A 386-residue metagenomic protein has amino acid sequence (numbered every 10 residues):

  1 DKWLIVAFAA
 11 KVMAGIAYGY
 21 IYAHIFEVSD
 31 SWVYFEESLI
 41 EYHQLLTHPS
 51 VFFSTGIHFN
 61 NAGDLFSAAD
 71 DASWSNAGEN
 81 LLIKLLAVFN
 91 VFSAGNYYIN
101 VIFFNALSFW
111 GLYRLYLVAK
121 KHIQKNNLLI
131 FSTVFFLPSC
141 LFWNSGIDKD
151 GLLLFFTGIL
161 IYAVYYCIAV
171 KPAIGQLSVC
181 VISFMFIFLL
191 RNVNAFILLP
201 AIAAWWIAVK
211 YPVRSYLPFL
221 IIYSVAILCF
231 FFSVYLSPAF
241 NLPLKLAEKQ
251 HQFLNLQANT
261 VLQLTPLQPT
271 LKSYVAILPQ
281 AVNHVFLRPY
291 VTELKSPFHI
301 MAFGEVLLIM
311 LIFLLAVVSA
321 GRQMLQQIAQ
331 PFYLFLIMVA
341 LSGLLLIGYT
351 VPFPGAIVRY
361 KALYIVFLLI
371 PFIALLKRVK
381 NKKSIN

Functional and structural regions predicted by a protein language model:
Y22-E37, L46-G63, S73-L85, L278 (+1 more regions): Extracytoplasmic catalytic/substrate-binding loops of multi-pass membrane glycan-assembly enzymes
S73-K84, F92-W110: Loop-to-helix entry region of an early transmembrane alpha helix in multi-pass inner-membrane enzymes
I99-H122, L311-L315: Transmembrane-helix motifs of polytopic, lipid-linked glycan transferases
L112, A281, V285-Y290, M301-Q327: Hydrophobic, aromatic-rich transmembrane alpha-helices and their immediate juxtamembrane boundary segments
K120-K125, L160-G175: Membrane-interface transmembrane helices that cradle and orient dolichyl/undecaprenyl
K121, K171-G175, S215, L315-M338: Membrane-interface helix-loop-helix junctions at transmembrane boundaries of multi-pass membrane enzymes, predominantly
G146-L153: Short acidic/glycine- and proline-prone juxtamembrane loop motifs at membrane-interface regions of multi-pass membrane
V179, S183-V306: Alpha-helical transmembrane segments and terminal signal-anchor/GPI-anchor hydrophobic tails, characterized by long
